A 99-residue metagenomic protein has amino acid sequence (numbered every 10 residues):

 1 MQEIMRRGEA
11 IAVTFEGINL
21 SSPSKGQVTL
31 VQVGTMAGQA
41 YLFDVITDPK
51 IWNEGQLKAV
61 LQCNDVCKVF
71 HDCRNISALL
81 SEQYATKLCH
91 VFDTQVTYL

Functional and structural regions predicted by a protein language model:
E3-L99: Conserved DEDDh/DEDDy metal-dependent 3′-5′ exonuclease domain
